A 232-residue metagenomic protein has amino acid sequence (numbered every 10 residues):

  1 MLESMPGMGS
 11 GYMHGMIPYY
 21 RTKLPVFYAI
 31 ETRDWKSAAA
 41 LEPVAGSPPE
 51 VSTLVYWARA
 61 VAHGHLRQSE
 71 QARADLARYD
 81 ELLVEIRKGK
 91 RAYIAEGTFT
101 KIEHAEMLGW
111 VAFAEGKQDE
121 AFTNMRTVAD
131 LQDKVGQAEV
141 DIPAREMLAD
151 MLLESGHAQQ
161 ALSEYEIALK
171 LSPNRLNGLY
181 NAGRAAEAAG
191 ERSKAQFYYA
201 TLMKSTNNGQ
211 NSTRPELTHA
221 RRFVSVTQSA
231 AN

Functional and structural regions predicted by a protein language model:
M1-S4, R73-V84, L176, E187-N211: TPR/TPR-like (Sel1-like) alpha-helical repeat modules
L2-G15, L41-E50, D80-E96, A129-Q137 (+2 more regions): Solenoid-like repeat scaffolds
P18, S52, I94-G97, K101 (+3 more regions): Residues that mark the junctions of alpha-helical repeat units in TPR/alpha-solenoid scaffolds
